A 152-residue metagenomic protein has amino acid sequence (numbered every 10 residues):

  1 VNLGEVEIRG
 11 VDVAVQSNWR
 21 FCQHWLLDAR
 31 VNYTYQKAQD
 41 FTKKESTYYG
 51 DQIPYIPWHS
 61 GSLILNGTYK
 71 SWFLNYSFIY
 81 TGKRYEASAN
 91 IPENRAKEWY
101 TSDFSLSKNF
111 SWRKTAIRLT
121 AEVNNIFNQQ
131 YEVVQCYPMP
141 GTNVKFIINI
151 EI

Functional and structural regions predicted by a protein language model:
V1-N2, N32, N90, N125-N128: Asparagine-centered polar/low-complexity signal
V1-Y85: Gram-negative outer-membrane beta-barrel transporters
L3-E7, I53, E93-N94, E98 (+1 more regions): Residue-level "hotspot" positions that anchor or transmit function at local structural transition points
R9-V13, H59-L63, Y100-L106, T142-I148: Hydrophobic, lipid-facing positions within transmembrane beta-strands of outer-membrane proteins
G10, C22-L26, Y69-W72, W99 (+3 more regions): Strand-connecting loop/turn motifs
G10, R30, Y49, T101 (+2 more regions): Intrinsically disordered, low-complexity peptide-like regions
Y48-Y49, N90, E132: Short, contiguous strand/loop micro-motifs
Y80-A87, R95-K97, L106-I152: C-terminal beta-signal and adjacent terminal beta-strands/loops of Gram-negative outer-membrane beta-barrel proteins
